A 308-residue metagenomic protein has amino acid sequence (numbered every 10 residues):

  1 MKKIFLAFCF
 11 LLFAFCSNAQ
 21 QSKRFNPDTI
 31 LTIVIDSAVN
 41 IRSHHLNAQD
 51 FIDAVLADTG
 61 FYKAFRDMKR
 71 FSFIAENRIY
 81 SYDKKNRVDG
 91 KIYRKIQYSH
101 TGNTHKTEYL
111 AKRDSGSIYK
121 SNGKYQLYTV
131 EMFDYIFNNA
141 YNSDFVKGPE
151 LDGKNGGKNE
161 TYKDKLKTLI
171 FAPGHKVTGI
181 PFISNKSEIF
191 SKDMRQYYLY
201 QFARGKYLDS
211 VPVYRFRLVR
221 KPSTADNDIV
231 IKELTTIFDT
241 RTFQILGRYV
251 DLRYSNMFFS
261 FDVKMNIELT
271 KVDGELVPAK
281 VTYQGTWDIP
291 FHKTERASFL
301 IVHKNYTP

Functional and structural regions predicted by a protein language model:
M1-T29: Bacterial Sec-dependent N-terminal signal peptides
K3-I4, I118, I267-K271: Assembly/interface hotspot detector across virion components, adhesins/toxins, and nucleic-acid enzymes
I4-F5, L11, I96, V219 (+1 more regions): Small/flexible residues
S22-P212, R220-D228, T294-P308: Structured extracytoplasmic
S187-D193, Q201-F202, D209-P308: Gly/Pro-enriched, hydrophobic low-complexity segments that function as extracytoplasmic propeptides/linkers
